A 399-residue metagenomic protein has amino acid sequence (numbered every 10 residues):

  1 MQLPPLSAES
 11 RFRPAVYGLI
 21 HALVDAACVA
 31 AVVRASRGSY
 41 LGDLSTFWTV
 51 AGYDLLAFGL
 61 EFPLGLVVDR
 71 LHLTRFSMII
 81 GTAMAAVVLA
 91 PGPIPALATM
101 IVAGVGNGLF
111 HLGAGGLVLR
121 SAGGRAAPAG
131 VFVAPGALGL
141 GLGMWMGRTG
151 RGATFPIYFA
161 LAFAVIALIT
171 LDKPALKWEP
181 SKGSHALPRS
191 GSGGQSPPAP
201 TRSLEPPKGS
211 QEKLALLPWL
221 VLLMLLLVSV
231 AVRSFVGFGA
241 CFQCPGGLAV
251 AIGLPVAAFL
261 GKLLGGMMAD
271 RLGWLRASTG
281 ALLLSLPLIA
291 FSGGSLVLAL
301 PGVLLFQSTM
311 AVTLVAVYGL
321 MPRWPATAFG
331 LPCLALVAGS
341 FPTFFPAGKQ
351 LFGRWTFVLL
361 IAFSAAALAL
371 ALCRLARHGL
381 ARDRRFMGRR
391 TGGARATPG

Functional and structural regions predicted by a protein language model:
Q2-G38, F47, E212-V236: Pair of pore-lining "gating" transmembrane helices in MFS-fold secondary transporters
F47-V68, I252-L264: Central cavity-lining transmembrane alpha-helices of secondary-active solute carriers, predominantly the Major
G59-P91: Conserved MFS/SLC helix-loop-helix module at the cytosolic interface between two early adjacent transmembrane helices
D69-G81, D270-L283: Cytoplasmic membrane-interface "Motif A"-like loop-to-helix N-cap segments of 12-TM Major Facilitator Superfamily
G108-G123, Q307-P322: Intracellular juxtamembrane helix-capping segments at the cytosolic ends of symmetry-related transmembrane helices
R125-G147, F329-P346: Glycine-rich segments within core transmembrane alpha-helices of 12-TM secondary carriers
T154-K173, W355-R374: Symmetry-related core transmembrane helices of the 12-TM Major Facilitator Superfamily/SLC fold
R276-T313: C-terminal transmembrane helical hairpin of 12-TM major facilitator-type secondary transporters
